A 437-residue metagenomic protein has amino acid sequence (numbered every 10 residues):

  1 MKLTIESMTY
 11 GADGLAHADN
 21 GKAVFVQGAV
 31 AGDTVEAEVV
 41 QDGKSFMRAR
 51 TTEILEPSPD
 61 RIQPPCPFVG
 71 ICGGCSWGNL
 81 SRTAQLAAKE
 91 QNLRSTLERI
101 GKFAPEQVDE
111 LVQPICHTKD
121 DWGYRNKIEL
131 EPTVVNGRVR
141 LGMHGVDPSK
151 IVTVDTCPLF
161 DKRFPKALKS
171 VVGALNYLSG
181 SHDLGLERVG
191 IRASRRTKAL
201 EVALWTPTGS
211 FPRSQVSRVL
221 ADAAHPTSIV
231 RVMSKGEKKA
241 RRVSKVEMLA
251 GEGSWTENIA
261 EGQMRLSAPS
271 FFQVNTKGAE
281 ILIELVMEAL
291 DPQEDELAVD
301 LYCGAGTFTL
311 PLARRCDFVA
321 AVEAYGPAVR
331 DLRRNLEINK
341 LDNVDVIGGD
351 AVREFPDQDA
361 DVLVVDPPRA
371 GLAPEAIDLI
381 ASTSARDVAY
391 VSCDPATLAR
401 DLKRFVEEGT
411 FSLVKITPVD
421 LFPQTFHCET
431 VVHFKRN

Functional and structural regions predicted by a protein language model:
M1-F68, E98, P148, D345-I347 (+1 more regions): Terminal RNA-binding accessory module
Y10, F211-N437: Rossmann-like S-adenosyl-L-methionine
E36-E38, E129, V299: Hydrophobic beta-strand signal
E38-D42, E131-V135, R192-R196, K435-N437: Short beta-strand micro-motifs enriched in acidic
T52-P64, G70-L184, R196: Extended interfacial segments that mediate partner engagement and assembly in macromolecular machines
Q113-D120, E187-R192, T417-F422: Short, solvent-exposed loop/turn elements at beta->coil junctions and helix N-caps that rim active or binding pockets
N126, L200, D295-E296: Nucleotide donor/acceptor-binding cores
G190-S194, K198-S210: Carbohydrate-binding surface patches
